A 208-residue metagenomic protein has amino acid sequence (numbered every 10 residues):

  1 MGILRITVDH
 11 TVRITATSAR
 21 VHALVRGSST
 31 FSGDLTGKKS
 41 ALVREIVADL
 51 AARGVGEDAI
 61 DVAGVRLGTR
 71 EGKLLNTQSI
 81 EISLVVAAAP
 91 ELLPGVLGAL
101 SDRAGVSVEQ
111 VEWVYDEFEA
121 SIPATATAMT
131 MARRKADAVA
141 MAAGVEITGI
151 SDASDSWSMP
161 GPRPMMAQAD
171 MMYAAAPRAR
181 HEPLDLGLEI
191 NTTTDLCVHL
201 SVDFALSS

Functional and structural regions predicted by a protein language model:
M1-S208: Short, charge-dense linear interaction motifs
